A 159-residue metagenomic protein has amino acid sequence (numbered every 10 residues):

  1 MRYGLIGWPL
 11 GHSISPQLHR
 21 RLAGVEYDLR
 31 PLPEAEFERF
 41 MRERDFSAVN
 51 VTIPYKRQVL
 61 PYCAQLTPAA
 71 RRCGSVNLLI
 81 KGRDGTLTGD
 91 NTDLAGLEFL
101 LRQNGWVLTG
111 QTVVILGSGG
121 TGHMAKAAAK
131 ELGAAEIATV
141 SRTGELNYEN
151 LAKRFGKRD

Functional and structural regions predicted by a protein language model:
R2, E26, T112, A135-E136: Residues at the starts of beta-strands that form the adenosine-phosphate
R2-N104: Phosphate/diphosphate ligand-binding glycine-rich loop within oxidoreductases
G7, N91-L94, L101, G105-W106 (+1 more regions): Glycine-rich adenosine-cofactor-binding loop
L10, G120, G144: Short, glycine/serine-rich, charged loops/turns that create anion-binding and catalytic segments at active sites
R44, W106-V107, G156-K157: Glycine-rich phosphate-binding loop signature in dinucleotide/nucleotide-binding domains
F46-V49, A134, R158: Short, high-confidence coil segments that cap the C-terminus of an alpha-helix and link into the following beta-strand
E131-L151: NAD(P)-binding Rossmann-fold cofactor-contacting core
L151-D159: Rossmann-like NAD(P)-binding element
